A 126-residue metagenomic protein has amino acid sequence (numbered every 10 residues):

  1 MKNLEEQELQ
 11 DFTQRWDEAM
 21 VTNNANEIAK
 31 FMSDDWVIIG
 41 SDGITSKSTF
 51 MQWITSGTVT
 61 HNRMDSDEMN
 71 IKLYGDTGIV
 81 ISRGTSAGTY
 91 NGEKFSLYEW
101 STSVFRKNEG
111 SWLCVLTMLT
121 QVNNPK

Functional and structural regions predicted by a protein language model:
M1-K126: A beta-strand edge to alpha-helix "cap/lid" segment located at domain peripheries
